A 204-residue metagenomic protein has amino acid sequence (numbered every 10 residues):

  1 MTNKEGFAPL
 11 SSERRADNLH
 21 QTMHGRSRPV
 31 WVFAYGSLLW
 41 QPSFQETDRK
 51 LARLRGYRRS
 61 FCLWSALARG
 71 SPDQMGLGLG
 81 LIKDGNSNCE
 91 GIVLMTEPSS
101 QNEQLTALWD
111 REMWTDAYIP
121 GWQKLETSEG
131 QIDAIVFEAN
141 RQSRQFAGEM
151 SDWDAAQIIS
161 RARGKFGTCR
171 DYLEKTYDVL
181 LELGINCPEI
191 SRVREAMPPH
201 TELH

Functional and structural regions predicted by a protein language model:
M1-H204: A glycine-rich, hydrophobic/aromatic-adjacent loop/helix-cap motif
